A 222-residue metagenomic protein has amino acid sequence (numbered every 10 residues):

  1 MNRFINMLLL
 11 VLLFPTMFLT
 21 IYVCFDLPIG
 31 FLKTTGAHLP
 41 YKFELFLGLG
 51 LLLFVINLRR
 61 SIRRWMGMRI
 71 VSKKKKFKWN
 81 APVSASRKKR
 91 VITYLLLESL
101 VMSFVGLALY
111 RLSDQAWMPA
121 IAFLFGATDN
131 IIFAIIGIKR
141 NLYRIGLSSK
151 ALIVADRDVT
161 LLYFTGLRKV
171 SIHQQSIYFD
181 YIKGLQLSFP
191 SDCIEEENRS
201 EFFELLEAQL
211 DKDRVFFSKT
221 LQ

Functional and structural regions predicted by a protein language model:
M1-T16, G30-V101: N-terminal membrane-targeting/pre-transmembrane regions
M17-D26: Alpha-helical transmembrane segments of multi-pass membrane proteins
Y22, I92-F125: Alpha-helical transmembrane segments and their membrane-interface junctions in multi-pass membrane proteins
L27, I56-K73, N130-L147: Transmembrane-cytosolic junction motif
G50-V55, A116-I135: Alpha-helical membrane-embedded segments
V91-E98, V159-C193: Acidic, Ser/Thr-rich low-complexity segments on the non-lumenal side of membrane proteins
G126-L161, K169: Conserved beta-hairpin
F189-Q222: A membrane-cytosol interface segment of integral membrane proteins
